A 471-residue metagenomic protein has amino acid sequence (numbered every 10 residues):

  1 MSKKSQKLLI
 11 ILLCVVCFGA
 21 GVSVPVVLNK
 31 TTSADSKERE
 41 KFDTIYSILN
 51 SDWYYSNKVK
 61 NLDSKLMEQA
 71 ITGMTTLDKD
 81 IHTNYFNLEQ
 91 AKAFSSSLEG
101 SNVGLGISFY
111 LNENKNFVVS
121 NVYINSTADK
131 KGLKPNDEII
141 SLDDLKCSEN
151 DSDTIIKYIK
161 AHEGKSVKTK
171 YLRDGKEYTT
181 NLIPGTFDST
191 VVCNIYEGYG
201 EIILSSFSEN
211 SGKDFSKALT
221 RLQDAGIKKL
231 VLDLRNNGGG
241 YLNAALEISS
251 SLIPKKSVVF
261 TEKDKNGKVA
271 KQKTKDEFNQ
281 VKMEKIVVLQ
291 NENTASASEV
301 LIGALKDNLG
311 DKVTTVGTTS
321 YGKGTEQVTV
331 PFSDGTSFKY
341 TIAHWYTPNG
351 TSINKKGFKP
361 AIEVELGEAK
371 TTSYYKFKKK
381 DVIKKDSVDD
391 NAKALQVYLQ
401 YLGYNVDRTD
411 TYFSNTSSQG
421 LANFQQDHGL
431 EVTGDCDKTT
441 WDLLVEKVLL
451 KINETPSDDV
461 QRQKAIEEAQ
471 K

Functional and structural regions predicted by a protein language model:
M1-V15, V24-N29: N-terminal Sec-pathway targeting helices
S2, G19, A34, L62 (+6 more regions): Cleft-lining beta-strand/loop regions that shape enzyme active-site pockets
W53-V118, S166-K168, L172-N181, D459-R462 (+1 more regions): Extended, small/polar residue-biased N-terminal targeting/export presequences and adjacent propeptide/linker tracts
N87-S96, G132-I155, G317-T319, G434-T440: Short glycine/proline-centered loop/turn elements that form peptide/ligand docking sites
G100-D143: Glycine-rich active-site/cofactor-binding loop and its immediate structural neighborhood
I124-D137, T190-V191, N391, L395 (+2 more regions): PDZ/PDZ-like domain micro-motif
A128-N150, L230-D233, G403-N405, G420-V432: Conserved PDZ fold ligand-binding element
V382-K447: Short acidic, glycine/serine/threonine-rich helix-capping segments at coil-helix boundaries
